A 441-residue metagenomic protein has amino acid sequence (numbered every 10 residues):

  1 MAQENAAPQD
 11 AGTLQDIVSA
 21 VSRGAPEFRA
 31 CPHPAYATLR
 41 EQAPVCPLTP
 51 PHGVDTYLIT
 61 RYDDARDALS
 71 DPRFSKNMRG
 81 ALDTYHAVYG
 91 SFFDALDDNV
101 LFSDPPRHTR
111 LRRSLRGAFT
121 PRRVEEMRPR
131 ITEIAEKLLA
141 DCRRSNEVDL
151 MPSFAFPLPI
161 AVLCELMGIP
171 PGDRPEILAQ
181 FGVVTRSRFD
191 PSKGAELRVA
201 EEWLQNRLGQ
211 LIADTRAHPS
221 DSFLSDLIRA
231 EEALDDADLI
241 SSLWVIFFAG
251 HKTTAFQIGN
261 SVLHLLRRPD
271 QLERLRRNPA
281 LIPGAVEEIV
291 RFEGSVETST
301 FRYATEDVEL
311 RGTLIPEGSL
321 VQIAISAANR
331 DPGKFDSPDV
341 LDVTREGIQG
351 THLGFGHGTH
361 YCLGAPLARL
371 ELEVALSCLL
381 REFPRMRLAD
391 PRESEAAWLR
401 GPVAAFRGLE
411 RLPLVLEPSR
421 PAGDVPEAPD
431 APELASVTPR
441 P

Functional and structural regions predicted by a protein language model:
M1-P441: Cytochrome P450
